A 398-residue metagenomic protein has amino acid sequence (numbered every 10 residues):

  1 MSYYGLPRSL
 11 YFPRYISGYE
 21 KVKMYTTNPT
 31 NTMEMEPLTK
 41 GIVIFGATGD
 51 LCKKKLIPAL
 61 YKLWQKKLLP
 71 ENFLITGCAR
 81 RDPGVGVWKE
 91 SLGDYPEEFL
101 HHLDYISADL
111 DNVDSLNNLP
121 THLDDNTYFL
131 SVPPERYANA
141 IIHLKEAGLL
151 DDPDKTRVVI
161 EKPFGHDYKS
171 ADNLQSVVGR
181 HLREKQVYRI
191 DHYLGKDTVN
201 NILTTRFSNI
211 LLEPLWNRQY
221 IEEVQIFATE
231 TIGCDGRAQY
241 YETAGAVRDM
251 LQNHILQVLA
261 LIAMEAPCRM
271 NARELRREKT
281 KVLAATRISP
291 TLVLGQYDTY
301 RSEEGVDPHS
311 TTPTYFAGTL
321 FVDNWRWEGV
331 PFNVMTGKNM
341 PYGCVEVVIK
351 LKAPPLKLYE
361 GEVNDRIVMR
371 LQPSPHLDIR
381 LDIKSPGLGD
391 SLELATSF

Functional and structural regions predicted by a protein language model:
S9, V22: GIY-YIG nuclease catalytic motif and its immediate N-terminal context
Y25-V159, F164-F398: Secretory/organelle targeting and membrane-embedding segments
